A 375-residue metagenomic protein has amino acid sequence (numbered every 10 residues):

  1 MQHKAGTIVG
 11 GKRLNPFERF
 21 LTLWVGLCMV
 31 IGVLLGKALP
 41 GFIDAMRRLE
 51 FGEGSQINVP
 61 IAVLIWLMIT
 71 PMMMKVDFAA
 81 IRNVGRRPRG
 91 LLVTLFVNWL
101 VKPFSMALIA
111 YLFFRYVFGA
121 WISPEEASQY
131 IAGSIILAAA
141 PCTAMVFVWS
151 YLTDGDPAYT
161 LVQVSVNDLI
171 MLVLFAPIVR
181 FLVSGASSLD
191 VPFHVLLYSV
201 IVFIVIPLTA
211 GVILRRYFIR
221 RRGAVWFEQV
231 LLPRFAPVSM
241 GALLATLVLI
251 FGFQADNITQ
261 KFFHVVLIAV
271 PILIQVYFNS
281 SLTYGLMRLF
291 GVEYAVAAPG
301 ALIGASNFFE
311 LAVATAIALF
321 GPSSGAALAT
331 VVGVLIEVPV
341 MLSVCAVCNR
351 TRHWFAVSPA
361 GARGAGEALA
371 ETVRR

Functional and structural regions predicted by a protein language model:
M1-K75, A79-A305, F309-R375: Alpha-helical transmembrane segments of multi-pass small-molecule/ion transporters
